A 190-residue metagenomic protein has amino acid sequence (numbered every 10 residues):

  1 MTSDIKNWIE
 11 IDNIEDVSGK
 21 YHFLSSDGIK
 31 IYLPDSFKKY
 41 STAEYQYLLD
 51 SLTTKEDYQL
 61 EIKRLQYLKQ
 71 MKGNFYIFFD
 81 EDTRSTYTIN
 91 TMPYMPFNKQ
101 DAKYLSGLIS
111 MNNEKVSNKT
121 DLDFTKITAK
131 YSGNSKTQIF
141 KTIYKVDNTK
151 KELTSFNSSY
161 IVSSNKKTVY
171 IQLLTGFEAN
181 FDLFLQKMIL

Functional and structural regions predicted by a protein language model:
M1-T83, D123-T125, K150-L153, S164-L190: N-terminal targeting sequences that direct proteins away from the cytosol to non-cytosolic compartments
T2-N7, T88-L190: Short, well-structured beta-strand
